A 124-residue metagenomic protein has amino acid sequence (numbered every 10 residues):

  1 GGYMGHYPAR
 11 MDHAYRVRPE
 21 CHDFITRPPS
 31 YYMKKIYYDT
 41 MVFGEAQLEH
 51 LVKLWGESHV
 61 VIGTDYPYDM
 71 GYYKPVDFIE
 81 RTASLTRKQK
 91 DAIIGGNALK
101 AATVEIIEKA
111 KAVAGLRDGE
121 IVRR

Functional and structural regions predicted by a protein language model:
G1-M33: Aromatic-lined glycan-binding groove of carbohydrate-active enzymes
Y3, F24, Y37-Y38, V42-V61 (+1 more regions): Mid-to-C-terminal alpha-helical segments outside catalytic/metal-binding sites
